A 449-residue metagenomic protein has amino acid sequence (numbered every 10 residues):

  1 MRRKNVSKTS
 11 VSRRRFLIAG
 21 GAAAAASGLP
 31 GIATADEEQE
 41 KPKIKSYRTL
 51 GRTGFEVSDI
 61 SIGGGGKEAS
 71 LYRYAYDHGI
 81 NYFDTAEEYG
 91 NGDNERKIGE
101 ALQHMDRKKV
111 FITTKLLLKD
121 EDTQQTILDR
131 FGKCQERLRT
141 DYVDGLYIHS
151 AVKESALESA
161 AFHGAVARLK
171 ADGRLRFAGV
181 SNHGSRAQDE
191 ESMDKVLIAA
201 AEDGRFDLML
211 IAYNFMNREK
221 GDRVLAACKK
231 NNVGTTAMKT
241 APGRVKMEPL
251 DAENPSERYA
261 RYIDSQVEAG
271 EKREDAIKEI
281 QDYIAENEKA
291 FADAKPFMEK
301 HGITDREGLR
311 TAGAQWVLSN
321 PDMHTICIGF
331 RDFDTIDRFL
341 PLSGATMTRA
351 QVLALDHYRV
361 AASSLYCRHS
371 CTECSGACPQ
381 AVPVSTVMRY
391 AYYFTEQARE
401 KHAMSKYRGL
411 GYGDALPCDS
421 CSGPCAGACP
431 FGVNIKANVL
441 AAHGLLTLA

Functional and structural regions predicted by a protein language model:
R2-A24: N-terminal secretory signal peptides and thylakoid transit peptides that target proteins across membranes
G31-G63, D77: C-terminal segment of N-terminal export signals and the immediately downstream linker at the start of the mature
E38, R223-A449: Structured C-terminal cap/extension of enzyme domains
L50, I62, F83, I98 (+7 more regions): Conserved, mostly hydrophobic/aromatic
S61-G63, A86, T113-K115, L146-H149 (+4 more regions): A cross-family glycoside hydrolase active-site/sugar-binding cleft signature
D84-A101, E154: Glycine-rich, proline-tolerant flexible connector loops at the mouths of alpha/beta enzymes
G99-T113, R168, D172-G173: Alpha-helix-loop-beta-strand connector modules within alpha/beta enzyme cores
E121-T236, E248, E253-P255, A260-S265 (+2 more regions): Glycine/proline-rich, positively charged, aromatic-decorated active-site loop/lid region on the catalytic face
